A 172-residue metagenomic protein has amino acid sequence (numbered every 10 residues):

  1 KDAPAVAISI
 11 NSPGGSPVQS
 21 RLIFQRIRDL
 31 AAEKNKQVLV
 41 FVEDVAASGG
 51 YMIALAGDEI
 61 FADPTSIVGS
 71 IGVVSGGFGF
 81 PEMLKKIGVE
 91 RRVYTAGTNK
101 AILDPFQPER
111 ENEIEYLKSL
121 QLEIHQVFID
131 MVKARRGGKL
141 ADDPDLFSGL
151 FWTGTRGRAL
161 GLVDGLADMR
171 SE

Functional and structural regions predicted by a protein language model:
K1-K36, V45-M52, G57-R135: Small-residue-centered hinge/linker elements
A7, V40, V93, D142 (+1 more regions): A generic structural-conservation signal
A32, I114-E172: Assembly/oligomerization interface modules of large self-assembling protein complexes
V40-A47, L146-L150: Glycine-rich beta-to-alpha transition loops that act as phosphate-gripper elements at the mouths of alpha/beta enzyme
